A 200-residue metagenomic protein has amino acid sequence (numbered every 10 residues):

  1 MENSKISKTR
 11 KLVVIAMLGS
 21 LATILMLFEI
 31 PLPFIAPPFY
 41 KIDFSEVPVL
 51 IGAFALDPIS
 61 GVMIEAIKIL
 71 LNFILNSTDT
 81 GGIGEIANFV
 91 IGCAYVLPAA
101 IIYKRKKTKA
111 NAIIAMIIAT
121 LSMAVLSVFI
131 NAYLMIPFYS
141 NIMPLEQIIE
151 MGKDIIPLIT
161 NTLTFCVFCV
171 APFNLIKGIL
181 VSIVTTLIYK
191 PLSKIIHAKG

Functional and structural regions predicted by a protein language model:
M1-G200: Loop-helix junctions at membrane interfaces
